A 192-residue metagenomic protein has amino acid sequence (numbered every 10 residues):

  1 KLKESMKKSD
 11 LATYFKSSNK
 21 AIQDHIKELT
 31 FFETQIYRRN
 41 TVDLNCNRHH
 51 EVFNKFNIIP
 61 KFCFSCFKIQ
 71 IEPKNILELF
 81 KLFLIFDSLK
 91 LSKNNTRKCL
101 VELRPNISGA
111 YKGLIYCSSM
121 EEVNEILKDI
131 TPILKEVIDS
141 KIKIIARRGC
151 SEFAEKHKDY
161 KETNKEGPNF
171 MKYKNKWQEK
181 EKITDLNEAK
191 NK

Functional and structural regions predicted by a protein language model:
K1-K192: Structured alpha/beta or helical-core interaction and ligand-binding surfaces enriched in interleaved
